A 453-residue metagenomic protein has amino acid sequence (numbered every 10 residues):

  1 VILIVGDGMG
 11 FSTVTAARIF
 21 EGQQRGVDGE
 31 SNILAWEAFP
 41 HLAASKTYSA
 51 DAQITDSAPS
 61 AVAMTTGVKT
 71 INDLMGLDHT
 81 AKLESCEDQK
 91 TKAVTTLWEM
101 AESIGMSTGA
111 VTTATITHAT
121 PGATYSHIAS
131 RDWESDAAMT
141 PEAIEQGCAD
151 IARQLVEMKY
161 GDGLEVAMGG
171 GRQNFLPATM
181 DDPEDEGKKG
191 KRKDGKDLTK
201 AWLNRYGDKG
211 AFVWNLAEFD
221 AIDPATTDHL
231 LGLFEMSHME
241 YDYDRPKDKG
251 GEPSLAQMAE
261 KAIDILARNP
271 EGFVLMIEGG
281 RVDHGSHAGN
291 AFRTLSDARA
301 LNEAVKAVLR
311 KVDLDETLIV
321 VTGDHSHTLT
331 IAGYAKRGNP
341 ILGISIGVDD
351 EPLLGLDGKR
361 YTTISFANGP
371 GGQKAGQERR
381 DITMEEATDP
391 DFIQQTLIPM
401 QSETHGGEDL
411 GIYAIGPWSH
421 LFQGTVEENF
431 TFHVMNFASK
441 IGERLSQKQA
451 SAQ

Functional and structural regions predicted by a protein language model:
V1-E21, Q53, M64, V68-T80 (+3 more regions): Mobile, glycine-rich extracellular loop/lid and propeptide segments that shape or gate substrate/ligand access
M9-V62, T117-A452: A post-motif C-terminal structural segment
D78, C86-A93, E142-D150: Aromatic/His-enriched, Gly/Pro-containing loop or helix-boundary segments that lie immediately adjacent to catalytic
D78-K82, Q449-A452: Short alpha-helical "patches" and their helix-cap loops
L83-S85, F292: Short, contiguous strand/loop micro-motifs
